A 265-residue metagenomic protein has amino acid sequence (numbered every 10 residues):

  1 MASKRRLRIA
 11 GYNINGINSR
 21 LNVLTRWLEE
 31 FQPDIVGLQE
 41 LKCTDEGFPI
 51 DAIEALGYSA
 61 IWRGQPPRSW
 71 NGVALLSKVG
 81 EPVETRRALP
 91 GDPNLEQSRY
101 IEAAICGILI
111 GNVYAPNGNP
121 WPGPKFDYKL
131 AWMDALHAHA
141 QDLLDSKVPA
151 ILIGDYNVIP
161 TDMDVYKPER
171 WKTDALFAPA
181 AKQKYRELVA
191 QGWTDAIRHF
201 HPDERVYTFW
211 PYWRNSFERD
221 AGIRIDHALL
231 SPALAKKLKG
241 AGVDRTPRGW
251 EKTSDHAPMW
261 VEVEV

Functional and structural regions predicted by a protein language model:
M1-A55, W62-V73: N-terminal, active-site-proximal structural segment of metallo-dependent hydrolase catalytic domains
I9-N13, L28-E46, I110, H139-D162 (+4 more regions): Active-site beta-strand/loop signature of hydrolases that rely on acidic residues for catalysis
G16-R20, L95, Y128-L136, F177-A180 (+1 more regions): Soluble or luminal CAZymes and related metallo-dependent hydrolases
R26-L28, A52-L56, D127-K129, P168-W171: Glycine-rich, phosphate-binding/catalytic loops in enzymes
L41-T44, I50-P120: Structured beta-strand-rich core segments of catalytic domains in phosphoester-bond hydrolases
D45-G47, T85-D92, D162-V265: Metal-dependent phosphoester-hydrolase catalytic domains
R87, L130-L144: Internal catalytic-core helix/loop-beta-alpha segment that presents or stabilizes conserved functional determinants
P90-G91, P116-M133, E169-D174: Surface-exposed cleft-lining segments at the edges of enzyme active sites
